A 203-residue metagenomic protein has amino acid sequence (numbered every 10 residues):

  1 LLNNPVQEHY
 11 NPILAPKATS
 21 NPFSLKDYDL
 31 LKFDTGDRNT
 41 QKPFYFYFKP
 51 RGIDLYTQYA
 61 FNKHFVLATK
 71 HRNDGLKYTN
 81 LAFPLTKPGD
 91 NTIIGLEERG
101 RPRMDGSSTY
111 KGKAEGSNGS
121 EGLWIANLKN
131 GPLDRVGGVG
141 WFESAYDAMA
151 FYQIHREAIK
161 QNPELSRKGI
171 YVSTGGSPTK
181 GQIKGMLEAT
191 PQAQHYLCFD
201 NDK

Functional and structural regions predicted by a protein language model:
L1: Short Cys/His-based metal-binding microdomains
N4-L14: Accessory, often N-terminal, substrate/partner-engagement and coupling regions that sit outside the core NTP/cofactor
A15-E121: Basic, glycine-enriched DNA-binding surface that flanks or lies within the catalytic cores of DNA
L25, S166, T190-Q192: Short, well-ordered coil/turn elements that cap or connect secondary structure elements
F33-D37, G140, N201: Generic alpha-helical structural element
N73-E188: Phosphate-handling DNA/RNA-contact segment within nucleic-acid enzymes
W141, A193-K203: Acidic beta-strand-to-loop metal/phosphate-binding motif
